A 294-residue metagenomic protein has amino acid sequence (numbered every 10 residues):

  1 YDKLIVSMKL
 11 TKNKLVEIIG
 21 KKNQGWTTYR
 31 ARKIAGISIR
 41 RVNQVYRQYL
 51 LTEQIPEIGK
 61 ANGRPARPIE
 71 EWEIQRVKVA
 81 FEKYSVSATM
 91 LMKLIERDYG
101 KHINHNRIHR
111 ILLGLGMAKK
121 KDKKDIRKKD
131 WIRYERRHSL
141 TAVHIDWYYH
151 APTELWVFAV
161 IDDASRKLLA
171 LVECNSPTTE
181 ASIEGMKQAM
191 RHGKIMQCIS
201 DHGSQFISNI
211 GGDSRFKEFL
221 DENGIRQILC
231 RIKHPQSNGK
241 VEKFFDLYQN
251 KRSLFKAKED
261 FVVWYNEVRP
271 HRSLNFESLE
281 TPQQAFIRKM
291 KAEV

Functional and structural regions predicted by a protein language model:
Y1-N13, W26-E82: Short, basic alpha-helical/linker "hinge" immediately adjacent to a nucleic-acid-recognition surface
E17, T28, I108, R215-F216: Residues within well-ordered alpha-helices
I18, V42, V77, L91 (+10 more regions): Mobile genetic element proteins and their domesticated derivatives, centered on retroelements and DNA transposons
P56-A142, T281-I287: Basic, flexible linker segments flanking DNA-binding modules in nucleic acid-interacting mobile-element proteins
K101-H102, N106, L113-K167, N175 (+3 more regions): Mobile-element integrase/transposase regions, centering on the N-terminal DNA-binding/Zn-coordinating module
S200, F206-N250, P282-Q284: RNase H-like two-metal-ion nuclease catalytic core shared by retroviral integrases and related mobile-element nucleases
N223, D246-V294: C-terminal domain-tail junction helix/linker
